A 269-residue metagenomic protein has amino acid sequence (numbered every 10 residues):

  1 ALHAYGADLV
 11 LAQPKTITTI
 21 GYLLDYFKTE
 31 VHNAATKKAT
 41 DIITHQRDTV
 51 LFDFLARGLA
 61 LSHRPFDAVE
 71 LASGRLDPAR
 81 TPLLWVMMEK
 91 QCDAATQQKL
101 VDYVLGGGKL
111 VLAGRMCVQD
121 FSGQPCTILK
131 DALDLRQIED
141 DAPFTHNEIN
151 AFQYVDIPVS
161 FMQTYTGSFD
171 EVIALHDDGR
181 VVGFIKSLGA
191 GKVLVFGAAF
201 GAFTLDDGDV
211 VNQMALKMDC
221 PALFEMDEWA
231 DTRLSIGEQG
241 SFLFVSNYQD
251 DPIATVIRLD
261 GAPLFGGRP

Functional and structural regions predicted by a protein language model:
A1-T49, E148-F152, A174-L175, L194-A198 (+1 more regions): Hydrophobic targeting/anchoring helices
H3-D8, L71-S73, D178-V182: Alpha-helical scaffolding within the catalytic cores of extracellular/periplasmic polymer-degrading hydrolases
Q13-T16, P78-A79, L105, S187-L188: Extracellular/periplasmic catalytic domains that process cell-envelope and extracellular macromolecules
T18, A68-A72, G114-M116: Aromatic-lined carbohydrate-recognition surfaces of secreted/lumenal glycan-active proteins
F54-P78: A short, well-structured beta->alpha microelement
P78-K90: Short, well-ordered secondary-structure micro-motifs within conserved domains or adaptor modules
M87-P269: A conserved amphipathic helix/loop scaffold that creates a polar/acidic microenvironment used either to coordinate
